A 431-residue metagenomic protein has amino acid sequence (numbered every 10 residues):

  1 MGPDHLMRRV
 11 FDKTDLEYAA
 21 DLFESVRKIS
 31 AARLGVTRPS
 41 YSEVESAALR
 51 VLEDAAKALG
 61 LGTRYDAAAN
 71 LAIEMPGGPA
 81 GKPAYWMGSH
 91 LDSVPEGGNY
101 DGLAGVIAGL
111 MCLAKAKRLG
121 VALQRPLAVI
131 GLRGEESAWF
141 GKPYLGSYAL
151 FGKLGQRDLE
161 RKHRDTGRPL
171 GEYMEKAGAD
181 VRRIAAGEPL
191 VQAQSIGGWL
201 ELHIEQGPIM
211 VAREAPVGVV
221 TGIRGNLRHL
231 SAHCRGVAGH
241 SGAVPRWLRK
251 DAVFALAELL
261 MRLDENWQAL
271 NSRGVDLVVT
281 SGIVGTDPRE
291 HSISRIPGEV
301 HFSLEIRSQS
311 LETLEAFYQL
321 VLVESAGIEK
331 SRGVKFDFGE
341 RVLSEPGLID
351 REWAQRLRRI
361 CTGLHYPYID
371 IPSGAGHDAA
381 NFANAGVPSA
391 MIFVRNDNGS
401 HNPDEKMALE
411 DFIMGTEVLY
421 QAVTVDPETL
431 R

Functional and structural regions predicted by a protein language model:
G2-S42, R133, D158, S400-H401: N-terminal capping segment at the start of a domain
A19-V26, Y85-S89, Y368-V418: Zn-dependent metallopeptidase/amidohydrolase metal-coordination segment
A31-P76, I371: A non-catalytic alpha/beta surface segment that caps or lines the substrate-entry region of metallo-dependent hydrolase
T37-Y41, T280-R289, S308-Q309, K335-A354 (+1 more regions): A short beta-alpha structural unit
E53-K57, G62, D66, A72-G171 (+2 more regions): Active-site metal-coordination/substrate-binding segment of hydrolases, especially metallo-dependent peptidases
M87, E96-E136, R228-C234, A243-W267 (+3 more regions): Alpha-helical metal-binding/catalytic segments enriched in His/Glu/Asp
E135, G141-L311: Midchain, well-structured core segments that form catalytic/ion-binding scaffolds
R224, H240-L270, Y318, V323 (+2 more regions): His/Asp/Glu-rich mid-to-C-terminal helical/loop segments that flank catalytic regions of hydrolases
